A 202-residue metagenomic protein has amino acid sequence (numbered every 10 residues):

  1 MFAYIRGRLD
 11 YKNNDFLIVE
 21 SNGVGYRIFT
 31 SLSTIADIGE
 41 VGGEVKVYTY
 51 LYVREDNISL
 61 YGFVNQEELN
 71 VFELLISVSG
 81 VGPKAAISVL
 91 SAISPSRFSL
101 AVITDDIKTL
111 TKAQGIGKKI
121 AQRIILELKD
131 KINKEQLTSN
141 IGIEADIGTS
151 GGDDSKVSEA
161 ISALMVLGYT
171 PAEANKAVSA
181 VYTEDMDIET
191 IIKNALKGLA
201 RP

Functional and structural regions predicted by a protein language model:
M1-E73, S77, T190-G198, P202: Structure-specific DNA junction-binding interface
D10, Y50, I76, S91-S94 (+8 more regions): Signal for well-folded cores of large energy- and translation-related assemblies
L51, I58-S59, P83-V102, R123-L128: Amphipathic, charged-and-aliphatic alpha-helical interface segments that function as noncatalytic docking
F72-I76, I87, I107-T111, I161-M165 (+1 more regions): Amphipathic alpha-helical segments within well-ordered protein domains
A86, F98, A121, A174-A177 (+1 more regions): Small-residue helix-packing motif on alpha-helices
T111-Q114, I124: Glycine- and Gly-Pro-enriched alpha-helical subdomains that act as flexible, kink-prone "lid/hinge" or packing modules
K129-S179: Strongly charged, low-complexity linkers/loops
